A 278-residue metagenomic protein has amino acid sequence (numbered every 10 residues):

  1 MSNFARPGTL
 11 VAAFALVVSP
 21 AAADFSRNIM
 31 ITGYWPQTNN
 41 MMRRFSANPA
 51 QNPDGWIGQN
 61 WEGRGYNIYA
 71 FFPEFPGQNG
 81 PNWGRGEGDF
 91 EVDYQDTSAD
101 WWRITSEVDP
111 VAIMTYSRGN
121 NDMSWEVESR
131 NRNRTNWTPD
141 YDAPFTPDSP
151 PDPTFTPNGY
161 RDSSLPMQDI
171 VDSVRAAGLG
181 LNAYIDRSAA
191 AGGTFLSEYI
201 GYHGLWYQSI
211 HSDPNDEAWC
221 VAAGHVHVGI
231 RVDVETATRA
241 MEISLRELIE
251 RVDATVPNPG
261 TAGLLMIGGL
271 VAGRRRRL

Functional and structural regions predicted by a protein language model:
M1-L10: Bacterial N-terminal signal peptides that target proteins for export
T9-V17: Bacterial N-terminal signal peptides
S19-A23: Sec/Tat signal peptide C-region and signal peptidase I cleavage site
D24-A191, S209-A218, D253: N-terminal catalytic or cofactor-binding beta/alpha core of small enzyme domains
G192-D253: Active-site-adjacent mobile loop/cap segments within catalytic or ligand-binding domains
P257-R274: A short, hydrophobic C-terminal helix/tail in secreted or cell-surface proteins
R276-L278: Short, charged juxtamembrane terminal tails flanking transmembrane helices
